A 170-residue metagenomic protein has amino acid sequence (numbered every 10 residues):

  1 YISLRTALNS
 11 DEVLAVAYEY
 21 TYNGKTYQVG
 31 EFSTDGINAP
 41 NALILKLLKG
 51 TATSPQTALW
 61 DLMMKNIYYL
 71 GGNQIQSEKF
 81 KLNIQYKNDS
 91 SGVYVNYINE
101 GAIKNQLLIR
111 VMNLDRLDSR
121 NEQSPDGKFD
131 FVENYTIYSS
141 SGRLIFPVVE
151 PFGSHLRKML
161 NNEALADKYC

Functional and structural regions predicted by a protein language model:
Y1-C170: Surface-exposed, low-hydrophobicity segments enriched in Gly/Pro/acidic/Ser residues that characterize the mature
